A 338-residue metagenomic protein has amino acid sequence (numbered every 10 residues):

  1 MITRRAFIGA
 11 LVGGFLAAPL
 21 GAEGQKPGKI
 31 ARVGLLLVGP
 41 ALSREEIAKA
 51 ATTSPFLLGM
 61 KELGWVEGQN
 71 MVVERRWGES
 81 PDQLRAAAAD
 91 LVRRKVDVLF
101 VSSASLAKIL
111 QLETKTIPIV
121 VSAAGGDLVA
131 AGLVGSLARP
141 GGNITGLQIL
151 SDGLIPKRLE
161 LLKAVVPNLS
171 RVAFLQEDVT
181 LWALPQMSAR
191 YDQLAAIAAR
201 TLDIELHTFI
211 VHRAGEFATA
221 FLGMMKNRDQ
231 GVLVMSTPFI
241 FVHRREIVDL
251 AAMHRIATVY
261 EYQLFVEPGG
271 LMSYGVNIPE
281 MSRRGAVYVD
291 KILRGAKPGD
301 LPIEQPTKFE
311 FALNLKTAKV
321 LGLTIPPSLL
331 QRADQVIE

Functional and structural regions predicted by a protein language model:
M1-E338: Short hydrophobic alpha-helices and adjacent helix-cap/hinge residues
